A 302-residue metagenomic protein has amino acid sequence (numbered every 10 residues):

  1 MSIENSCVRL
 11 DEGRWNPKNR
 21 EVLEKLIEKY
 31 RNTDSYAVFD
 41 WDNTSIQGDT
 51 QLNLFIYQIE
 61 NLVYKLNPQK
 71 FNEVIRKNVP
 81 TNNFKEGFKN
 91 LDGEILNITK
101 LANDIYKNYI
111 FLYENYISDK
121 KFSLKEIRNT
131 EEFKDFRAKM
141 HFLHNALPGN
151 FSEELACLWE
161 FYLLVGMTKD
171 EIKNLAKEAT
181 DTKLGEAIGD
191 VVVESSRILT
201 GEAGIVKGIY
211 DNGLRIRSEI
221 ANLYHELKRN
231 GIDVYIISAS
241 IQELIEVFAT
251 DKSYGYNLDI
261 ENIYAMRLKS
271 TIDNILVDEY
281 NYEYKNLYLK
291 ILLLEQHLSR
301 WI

Functional and structural regions predicted by a protein language model:
M1-W41, Q47-Y109, Y113, D119 (+2 more regions): Non-catalytic pre-domain segments flanking phosphatase-related domains
S2-Y36, R128-E131, N150-F151, M167-I302: C-terminal cap/substrate-recognition subdomain and adjoining C-terminal extension of metal-dependent phosphatase-like
T44-Q47, F161, N212: Short secondary-structure transition/capping motifs
V74-D170, N174-K177, N286-Y288, L292-E295: Low-complexity, serine/threonine/proline-enriched polar segments
